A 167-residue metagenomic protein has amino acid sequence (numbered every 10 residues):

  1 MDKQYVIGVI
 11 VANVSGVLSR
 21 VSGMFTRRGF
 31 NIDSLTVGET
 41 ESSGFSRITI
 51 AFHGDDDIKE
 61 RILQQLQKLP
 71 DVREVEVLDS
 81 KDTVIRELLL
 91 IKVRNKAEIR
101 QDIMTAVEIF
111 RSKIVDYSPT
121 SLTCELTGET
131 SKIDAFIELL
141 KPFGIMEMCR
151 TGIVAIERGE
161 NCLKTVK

Functional and structural regions predicted by a protein language model:
M1-R47, A51-K167: Long, contiguous binding/interaction regions
